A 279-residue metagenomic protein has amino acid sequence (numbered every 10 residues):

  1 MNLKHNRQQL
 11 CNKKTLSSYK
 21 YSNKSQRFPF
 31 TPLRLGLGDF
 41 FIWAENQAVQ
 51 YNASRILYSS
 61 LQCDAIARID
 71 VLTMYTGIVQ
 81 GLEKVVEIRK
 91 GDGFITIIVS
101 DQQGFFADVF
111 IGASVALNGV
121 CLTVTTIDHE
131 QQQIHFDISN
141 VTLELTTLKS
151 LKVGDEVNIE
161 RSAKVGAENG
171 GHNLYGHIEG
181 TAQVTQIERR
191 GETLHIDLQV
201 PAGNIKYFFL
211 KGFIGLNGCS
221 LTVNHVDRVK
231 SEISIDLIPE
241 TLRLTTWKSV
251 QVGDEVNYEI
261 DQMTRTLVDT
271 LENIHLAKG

Functional and structural regions predicted by a protein language model:
L3-H5, Q50: Compositionally biased, intrinsically disordered low-complexity segments enriched in Pro/Arg/Gln/His
S17-S18, S22-S25, S54, S59-S60: Serine residues within intrinsically disordered or low-complexity segments
R34-L35: Glycine-biased, low-complexity coil/linker segments
A48, S60-Q62: Short linear segments in intrinsically disordered or otherwise low-structure-confidence regions
D70-G279: Conserved loop->alpha-helix
